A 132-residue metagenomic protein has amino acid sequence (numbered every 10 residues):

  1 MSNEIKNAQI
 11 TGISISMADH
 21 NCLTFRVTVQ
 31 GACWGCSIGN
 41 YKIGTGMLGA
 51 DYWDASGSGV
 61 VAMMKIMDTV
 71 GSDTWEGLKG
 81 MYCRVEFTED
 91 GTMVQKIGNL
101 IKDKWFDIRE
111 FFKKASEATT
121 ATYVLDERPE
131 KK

Functional and structural regions predicted by a protein language model:
M1-K132: Short beta-rich binding modules
